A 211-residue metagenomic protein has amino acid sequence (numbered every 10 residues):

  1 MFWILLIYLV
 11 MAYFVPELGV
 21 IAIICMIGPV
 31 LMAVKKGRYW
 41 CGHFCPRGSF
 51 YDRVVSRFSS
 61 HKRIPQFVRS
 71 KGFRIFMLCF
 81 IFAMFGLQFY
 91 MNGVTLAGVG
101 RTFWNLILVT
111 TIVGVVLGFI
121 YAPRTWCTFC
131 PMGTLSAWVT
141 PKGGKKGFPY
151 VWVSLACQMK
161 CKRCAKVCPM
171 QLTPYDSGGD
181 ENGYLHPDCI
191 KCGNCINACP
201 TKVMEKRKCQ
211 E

Functional and structural regions predicted by a protein language model:
M1-E211: Non-ligating segments of multi-cofactor redox enzymes
